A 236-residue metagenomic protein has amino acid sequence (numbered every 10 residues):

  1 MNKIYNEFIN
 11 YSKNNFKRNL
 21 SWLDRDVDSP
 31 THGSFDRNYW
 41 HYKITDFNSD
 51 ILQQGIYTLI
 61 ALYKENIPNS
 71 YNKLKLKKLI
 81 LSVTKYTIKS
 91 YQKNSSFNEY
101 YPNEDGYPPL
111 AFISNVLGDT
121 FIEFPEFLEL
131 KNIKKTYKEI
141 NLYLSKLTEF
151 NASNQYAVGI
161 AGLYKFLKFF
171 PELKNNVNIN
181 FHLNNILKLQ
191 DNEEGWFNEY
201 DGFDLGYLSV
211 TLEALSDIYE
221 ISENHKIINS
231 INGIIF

Functional and structural regions predicted by a protein language model:
M1-I51, L74-Y86: Low-complexity, Ser/Thr/Pro/Gly-enriched N-terminal "stalk/linker" regions
R37, H41, E223-F236: Active-site/pore-lining binding-face segments in mid-to-C-terminal subdomains
T45-N69, K73-S222, I227-I228: Aromatic-lined, polymer-binding surfaces characteristic of secreted/periplasmic polysaccharide-degrading enzymes
